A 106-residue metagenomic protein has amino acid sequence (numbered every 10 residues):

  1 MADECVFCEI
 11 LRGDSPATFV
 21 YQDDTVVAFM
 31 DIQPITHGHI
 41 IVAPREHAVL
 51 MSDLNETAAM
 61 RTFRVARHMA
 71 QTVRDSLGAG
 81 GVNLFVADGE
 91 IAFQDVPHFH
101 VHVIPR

Functional and structural regions predicted by a protein language model:
M1-R106: HIT superfamily nucleotide-processing domains
